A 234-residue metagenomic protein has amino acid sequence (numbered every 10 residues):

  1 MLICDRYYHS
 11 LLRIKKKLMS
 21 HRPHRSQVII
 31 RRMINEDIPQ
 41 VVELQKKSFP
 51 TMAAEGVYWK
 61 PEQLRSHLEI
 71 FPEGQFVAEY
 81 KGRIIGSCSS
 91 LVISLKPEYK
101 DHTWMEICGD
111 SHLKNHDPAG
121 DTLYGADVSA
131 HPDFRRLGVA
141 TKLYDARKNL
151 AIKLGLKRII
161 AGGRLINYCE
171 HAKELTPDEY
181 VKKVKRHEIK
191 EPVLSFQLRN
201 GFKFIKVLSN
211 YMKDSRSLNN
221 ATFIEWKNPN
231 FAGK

Functional and structural regions predicted by a protein language model:
M1-R22, V92-P97, N149: Acyl-donor-binding surface of acyltransferase catalytic domains
V28, R83-S87, L123: Glycine-rich phosphate/pyrophosphate-binding loop shared by adenosine-nucleotide-utilizing enzymes
V28-V41: A short beta-loop-alpha structural element at the N-terminal edge of CoA-dependent acyl/N-acetyltransferase catalytic
S48-F49, A53-L95, E106-K114: Active-site rim helix/loop that mediates acceptor-substrate recognition in acyltransferases
E73, L218-I224: Short hydrophobic/aromatic beta-strand or adjacent loop that forms the aromatic wall/cage of a ligand/substrate-binding
C88-D127, D145, L165-P192, L198 (+2 more regions): Conserved acyl-donor/pantetheine-binding loop and adjacent beta-alpha core of acyl/acetyltransferases and related
H131-D133: Active-site acidic-Proline motif in GNAT/NAT acetyltransferases
R136-A151, A161: Conserved acetyl-CoA-binding loop-helix of GNAT-fold acetyltransferases
